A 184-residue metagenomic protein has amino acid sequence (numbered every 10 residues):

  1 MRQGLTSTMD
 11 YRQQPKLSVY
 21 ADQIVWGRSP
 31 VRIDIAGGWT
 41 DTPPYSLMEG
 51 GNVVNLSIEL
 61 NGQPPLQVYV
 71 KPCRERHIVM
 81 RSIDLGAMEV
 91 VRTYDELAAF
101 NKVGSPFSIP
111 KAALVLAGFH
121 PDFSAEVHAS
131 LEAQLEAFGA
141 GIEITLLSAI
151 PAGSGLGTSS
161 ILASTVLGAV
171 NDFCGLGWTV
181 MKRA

Functional and structural regions predicted by a protein language model:
M1-L156, G168-M181: ATP-binding N-lobe of GHMP and related small-molecule kinases
S159: Short, conserved phosphate/pyrophosphate- and ester-handling motifs at nucleotide-, phospho-/glycolipid
T165: Active-site signature of alpha/beta-hydrolase-fold catalytic machinery across serine- and Asp/Cys-nucleophile hydrolases
A184: Active-site glycine-rich loop that binds ribose-phosphate moieties when present
